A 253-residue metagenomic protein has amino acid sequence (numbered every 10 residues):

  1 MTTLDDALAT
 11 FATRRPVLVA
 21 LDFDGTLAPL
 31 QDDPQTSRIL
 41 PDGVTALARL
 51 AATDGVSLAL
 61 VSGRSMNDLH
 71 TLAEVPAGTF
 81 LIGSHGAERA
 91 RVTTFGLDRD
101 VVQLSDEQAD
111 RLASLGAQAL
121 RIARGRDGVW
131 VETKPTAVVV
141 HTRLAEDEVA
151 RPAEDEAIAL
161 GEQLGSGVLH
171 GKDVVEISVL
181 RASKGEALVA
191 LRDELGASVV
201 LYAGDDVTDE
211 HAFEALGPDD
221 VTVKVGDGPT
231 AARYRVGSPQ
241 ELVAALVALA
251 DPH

Functional and structural regions predicted by a protein language model:
M1, R14, G185-H253: Mg2+-dependent phosphoryl-transfer enzymes with acidic/Ser/Thr/Gly-rich catalytic loops
M1-F23, L27-Q31, D42, E74 (+2 more regions): Non-catalytic pre-domain segments flanking phosphatase-related domains
R38-V131: Active-site phosphate-binding/coordination module
S84, A90-D110, L169-A197: Substrate-recognition "cap/lid" segment bordering the active-site pocket of phosphatases
L115-A119, P152-G161: Short amphipathic alpha-helices in soluble, non-transmembrane regions that often serve as interface/regulatory elements
V129-K134, G167-H170: Short beta-strand
T136-T142, V174-S178: A generic structural motif
A145-V149: Helix N-cap motif at beta-to-alpha junctions
